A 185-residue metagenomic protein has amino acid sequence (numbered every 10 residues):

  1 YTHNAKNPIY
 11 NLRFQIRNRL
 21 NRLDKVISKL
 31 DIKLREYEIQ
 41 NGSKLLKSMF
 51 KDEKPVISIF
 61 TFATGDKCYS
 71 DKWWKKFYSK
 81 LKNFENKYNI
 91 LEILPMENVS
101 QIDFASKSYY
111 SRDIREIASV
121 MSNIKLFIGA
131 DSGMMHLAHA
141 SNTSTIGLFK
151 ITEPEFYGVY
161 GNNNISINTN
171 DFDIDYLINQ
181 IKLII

Functional and structural regions predicted by a protein language model:
Y1-I185: Catalytic machinery of carbohydrate-active enzymes, primarily nucleotide-sugar-dependent glycosyltransferases
